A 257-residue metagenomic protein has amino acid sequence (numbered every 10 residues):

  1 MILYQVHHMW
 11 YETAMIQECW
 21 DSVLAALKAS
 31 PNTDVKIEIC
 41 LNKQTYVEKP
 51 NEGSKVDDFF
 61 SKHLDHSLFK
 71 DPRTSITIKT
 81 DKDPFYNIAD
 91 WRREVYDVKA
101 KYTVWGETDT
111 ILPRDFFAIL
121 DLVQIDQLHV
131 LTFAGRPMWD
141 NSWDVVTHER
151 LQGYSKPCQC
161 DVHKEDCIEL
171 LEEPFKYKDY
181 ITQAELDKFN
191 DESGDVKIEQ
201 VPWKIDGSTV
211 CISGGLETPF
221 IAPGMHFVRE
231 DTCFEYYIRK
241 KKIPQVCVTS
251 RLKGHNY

Functional and structural regions predicted by a protein language model:
M1-H7, V23, V35-I39: Hydrophobic targeting segments
V6-W20, K43-V47, D83-Y86: Active-site beta-to-alpha loop of glycosyltransferases that engages the nucleotide-sugar donor
E12-L27, P50-D57: Short, well-formed alpha-helical segments that are part of the catalytic scaffolds of diverse glycosyltransferases
Y46-A100: Active-site-proximal specificity loops/subdomain of glycosyltransferases
K101-I111: Short beta-strand-to-loop acidic/aromatic patch adjacent to the donor-nucleotide binding site
P113-I221: Conserved catalytic core of nucleotide-sugar-dependent glycosyltransferases
F227-Y236: Acidic donor-binding loop at a coil-to-helix junction in glycosyltransferase catalytic cores that engages
V228, C247-Y257: Active-site donor/metal-binding and catalytic loop motifs of nucleotide-sugar-dependent glycosylation enzymes
